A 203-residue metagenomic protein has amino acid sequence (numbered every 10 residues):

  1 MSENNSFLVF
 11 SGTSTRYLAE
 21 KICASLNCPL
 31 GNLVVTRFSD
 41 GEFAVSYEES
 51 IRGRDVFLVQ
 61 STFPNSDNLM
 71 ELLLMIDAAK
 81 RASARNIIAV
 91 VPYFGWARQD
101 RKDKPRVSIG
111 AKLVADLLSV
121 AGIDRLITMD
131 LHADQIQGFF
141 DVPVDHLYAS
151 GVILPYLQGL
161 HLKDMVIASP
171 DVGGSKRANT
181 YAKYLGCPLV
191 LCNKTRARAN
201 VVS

Functional and structural regions predicted by a protein language model:
M1-S203: PRPP-associated nucleotide enzymes
